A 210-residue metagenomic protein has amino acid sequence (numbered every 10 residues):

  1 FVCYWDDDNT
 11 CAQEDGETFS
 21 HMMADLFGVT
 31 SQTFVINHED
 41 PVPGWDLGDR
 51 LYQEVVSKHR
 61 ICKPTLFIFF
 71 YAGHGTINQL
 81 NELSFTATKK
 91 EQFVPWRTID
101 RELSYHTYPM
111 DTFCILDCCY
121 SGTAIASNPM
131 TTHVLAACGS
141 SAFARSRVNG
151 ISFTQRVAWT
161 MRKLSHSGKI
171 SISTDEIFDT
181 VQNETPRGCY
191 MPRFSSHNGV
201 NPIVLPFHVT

Functional and structural regions predicted by a protein language model:
F1-T210: Cysteine endopeptidase catalytic domains of the caspase/legumain-like
